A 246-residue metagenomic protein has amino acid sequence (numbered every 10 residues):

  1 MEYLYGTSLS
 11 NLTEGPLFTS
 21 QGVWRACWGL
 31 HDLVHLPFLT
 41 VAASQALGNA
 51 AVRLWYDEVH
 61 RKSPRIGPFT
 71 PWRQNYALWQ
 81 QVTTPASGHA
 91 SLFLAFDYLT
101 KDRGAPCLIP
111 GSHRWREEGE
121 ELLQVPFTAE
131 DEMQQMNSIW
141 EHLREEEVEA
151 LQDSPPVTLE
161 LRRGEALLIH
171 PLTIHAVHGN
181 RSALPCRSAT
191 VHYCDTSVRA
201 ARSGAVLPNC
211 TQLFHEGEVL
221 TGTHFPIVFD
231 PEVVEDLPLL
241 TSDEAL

Functional and structural regions predicted by a protein language model:
M1-V82, G204, T211, H215 (+2 more regions): Non-heme Fe(II)-dependent double-stranded beta-helix
G6-L12, R163-L168, L172-L246: Non-heme Fe(II)/2-oxoglutarate
A50-V52, Y56-D57, P68-T70, G88-L94 (+2 more regions): Generic beta-strand structural signal
E58, Q74-Y76, L94-Y98, L108-P110: Short, structured patches in soluble enzyme cores that scaffold and shape functional sites
R61-P64, I109-E117, H192-V198: Short edge-strand/loop segments of extracellular domains
I66-Q74, Q81-T83, D102-G111, E117-E121 (+1 more regions): A short secondary-structure junction signal
Q81-K101, E160-R163, L168, H192-S197: Short, conserved beta-strand element in jelly-roll/cupin
K101-I174: Double-stranded beta-helix
